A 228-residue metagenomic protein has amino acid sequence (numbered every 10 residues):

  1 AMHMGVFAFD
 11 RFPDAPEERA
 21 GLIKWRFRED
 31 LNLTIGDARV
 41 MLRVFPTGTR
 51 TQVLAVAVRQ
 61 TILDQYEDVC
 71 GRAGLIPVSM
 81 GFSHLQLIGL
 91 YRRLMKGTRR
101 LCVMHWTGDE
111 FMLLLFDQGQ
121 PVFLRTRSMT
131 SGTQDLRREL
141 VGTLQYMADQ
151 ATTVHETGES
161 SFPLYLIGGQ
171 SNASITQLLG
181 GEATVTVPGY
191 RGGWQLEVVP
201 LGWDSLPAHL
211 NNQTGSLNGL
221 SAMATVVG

Functional and structural regions predicted by a protein language model:
A1-G228: Hydrophobic/aromatic-enriched cytosolic interaction surfaces used to assemble or bind macromolecules
